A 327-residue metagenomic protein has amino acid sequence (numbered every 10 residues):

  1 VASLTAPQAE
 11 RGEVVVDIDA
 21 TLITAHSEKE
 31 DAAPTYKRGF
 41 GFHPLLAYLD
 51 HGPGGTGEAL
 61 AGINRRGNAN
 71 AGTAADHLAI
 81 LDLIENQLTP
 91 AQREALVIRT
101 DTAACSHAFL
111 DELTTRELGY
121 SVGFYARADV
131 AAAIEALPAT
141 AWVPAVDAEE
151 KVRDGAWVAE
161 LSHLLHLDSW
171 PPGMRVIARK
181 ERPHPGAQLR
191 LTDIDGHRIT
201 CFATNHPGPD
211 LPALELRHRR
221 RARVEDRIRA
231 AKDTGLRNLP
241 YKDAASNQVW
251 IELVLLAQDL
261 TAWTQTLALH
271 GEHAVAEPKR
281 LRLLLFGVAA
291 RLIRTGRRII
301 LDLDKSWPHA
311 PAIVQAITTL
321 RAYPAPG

Functional and structural regions predicted by a protein language model:
V1-D50: Active-site-proximal, Lys/Arg-enriched surface segment that forms a nucleic-acid-binding/basic interface patch
G12-L22, G57, L96-C105, Y120-S121 (+4 more regions): Short, conserved catalytic/metal-binding motifs centered on acidic residues
H26-D31, E58-N64, A74, H107-L113 (+1 more regions): Short acidic, glycine/serine/threonine-rich loops at helix termini
T35-A91: Electropositive, glycine- and tryptophan-enriched low-complexity nucleic-acid-binding patches
K37-L46, T115-V130: Acidic, His- and aromatic-enriched active-site or binding-groove loops in soluble protein domains that engage sugars
S121-K232, Q315-G327: An anionic, glycine-rich sequence signature occurring as long contiguous blocks
L211-Q265: Short amphipathic alpha-helical "interface-anchor" segments enriched in bulky aromatics
T261-G327: A short, flexible helix-boundary coil/loop motif
